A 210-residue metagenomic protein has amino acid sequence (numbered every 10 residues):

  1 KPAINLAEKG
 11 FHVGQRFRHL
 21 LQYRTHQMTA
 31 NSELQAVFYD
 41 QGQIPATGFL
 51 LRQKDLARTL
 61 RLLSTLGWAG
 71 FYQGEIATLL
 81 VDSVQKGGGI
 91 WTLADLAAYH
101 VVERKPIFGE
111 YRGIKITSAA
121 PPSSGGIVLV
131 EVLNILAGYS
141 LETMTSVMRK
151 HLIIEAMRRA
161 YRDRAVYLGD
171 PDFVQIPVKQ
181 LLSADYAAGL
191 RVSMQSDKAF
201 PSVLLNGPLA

Functional and structural regions predicted by a protein language model:
K1-Q73, A77-S124, E142, L182-S183 (+1 more regions): Noncatalytic scaffold domains of N-terminal-nucleophile
G42, Y139-A210: Internal maturation/activation junctions in enzymes
I127: Flexible, polar/acidic helix-loop-strand segments at domain edges
